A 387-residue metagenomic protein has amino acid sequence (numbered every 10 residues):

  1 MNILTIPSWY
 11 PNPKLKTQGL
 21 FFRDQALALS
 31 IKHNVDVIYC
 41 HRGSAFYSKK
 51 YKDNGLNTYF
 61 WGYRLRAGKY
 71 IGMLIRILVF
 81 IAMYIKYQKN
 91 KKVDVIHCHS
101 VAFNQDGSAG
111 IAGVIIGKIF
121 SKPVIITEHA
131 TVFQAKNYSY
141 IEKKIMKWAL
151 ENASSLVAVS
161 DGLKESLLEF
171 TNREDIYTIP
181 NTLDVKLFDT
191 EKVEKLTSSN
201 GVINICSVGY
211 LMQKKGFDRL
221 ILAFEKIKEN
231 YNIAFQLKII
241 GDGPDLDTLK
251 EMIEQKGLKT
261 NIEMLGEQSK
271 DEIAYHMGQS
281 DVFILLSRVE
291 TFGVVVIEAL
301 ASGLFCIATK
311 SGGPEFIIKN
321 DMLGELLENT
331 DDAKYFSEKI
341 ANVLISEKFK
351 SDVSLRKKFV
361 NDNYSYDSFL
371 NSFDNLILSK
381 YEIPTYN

Functional and structural regions predicted by a protein language model:
M1-F46, D374, T385-N387: N-terminal subdomain of nucleotide-sugar transferases
L4, T197-K215, I221-F224: Conserved donor-binding/catalytic core segment of Leloir-type glycosyltransferases
G162, T182: Carbohydrate-associated surface elements
K250-Q268: Nucleotide-activated donor-binding/catalytic signature segment of Leloir-type glycosyltransferases, i.e., the conserved
E267-Q268, Y275-S280: Short alpha-helical donor nucleotide-sugar binding micro-motif in glycosyltransferases
R288: Aromatic "clamp/platform" in nucleotide-sugar-dependent glycosyltransferases that forms part of the donor/acceptor
F305-A308: Short hydrophobic beta-strand element within catalytic cores of glycosyltransferases and related nucleotide-activated
N320-D321, E325-A333, N342-E347: Conserved acidic donor-binding segment of nucleotide-sugar-dependent glycosyltransferases
